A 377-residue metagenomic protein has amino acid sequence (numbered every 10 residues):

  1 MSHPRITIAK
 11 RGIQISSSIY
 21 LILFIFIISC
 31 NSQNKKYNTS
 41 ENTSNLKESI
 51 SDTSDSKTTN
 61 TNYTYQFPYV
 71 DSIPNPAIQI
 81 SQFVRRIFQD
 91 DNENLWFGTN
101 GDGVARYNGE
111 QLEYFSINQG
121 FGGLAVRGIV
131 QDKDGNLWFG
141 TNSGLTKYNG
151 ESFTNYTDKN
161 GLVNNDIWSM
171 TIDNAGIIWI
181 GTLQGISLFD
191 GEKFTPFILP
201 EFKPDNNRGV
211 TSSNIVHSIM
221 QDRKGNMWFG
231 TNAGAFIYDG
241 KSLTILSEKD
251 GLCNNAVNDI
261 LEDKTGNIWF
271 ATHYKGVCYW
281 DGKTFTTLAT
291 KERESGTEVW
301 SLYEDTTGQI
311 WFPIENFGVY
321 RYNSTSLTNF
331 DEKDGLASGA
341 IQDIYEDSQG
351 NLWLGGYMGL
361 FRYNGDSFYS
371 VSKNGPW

Functional and structural regions predicted by a protein language model:
M1-W377: Carboxylate-rich, polar loop motifs that coordinate divalent cations or form catalytic acidic clusters
